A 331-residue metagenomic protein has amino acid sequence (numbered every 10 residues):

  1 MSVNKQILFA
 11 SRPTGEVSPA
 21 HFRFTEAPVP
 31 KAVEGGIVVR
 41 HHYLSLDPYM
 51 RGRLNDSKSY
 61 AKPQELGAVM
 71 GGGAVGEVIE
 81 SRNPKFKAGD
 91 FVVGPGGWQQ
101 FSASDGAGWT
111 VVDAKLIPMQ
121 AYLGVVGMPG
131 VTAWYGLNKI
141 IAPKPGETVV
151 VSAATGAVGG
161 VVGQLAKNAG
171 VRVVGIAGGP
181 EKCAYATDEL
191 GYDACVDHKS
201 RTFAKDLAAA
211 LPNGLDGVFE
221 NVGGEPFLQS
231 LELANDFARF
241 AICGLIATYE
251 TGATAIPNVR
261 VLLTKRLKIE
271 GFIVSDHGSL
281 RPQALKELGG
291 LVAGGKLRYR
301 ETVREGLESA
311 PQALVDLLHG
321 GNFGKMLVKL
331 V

Functional and structural regions predicted by a protein language model:
S2, G278-V331: C-terminal hydrophobic helical "lid"/dimerization subdomain of Rossmann-like NAD(P)H-dependent oxidoreductases
V29-L46, L54-W98: Glycine-rich beta-strand-centered segment in the early N-terminal region that forms part of a ligand/cofactor-binding
M70-E77, K85-A153, K296: NAD(P)H dinucleotide-binding glycine-rich loop of Rossmann-like/cofactor-binding domains, especially the beta1-alpha1
V93, V150, V196, D216-F219: N-terminal Rossmann-like NAD(P) cofactor-binding module of classical short-chain dehydrogenase/reductase
Q99-Q100, G178-D188, F203, A253-V259: Short, glycine/polar-rich helix-capping loops at beta-to-alpha or helix-loop-helix junctions that flank or form
L123-R201: Mid-domain Rossmann-like dinucleotide-binding core that forms the NAD(H)/NADP(H) cofactor-binding site
T202-N213: Short amphipathic alpha-helix with an adjacent loop that forms part of the alpha/beta core around
E225-L297, L330-V331: Glycine-rich phosphate-binding loop and adjacent beta-alpha segment of Rossmann(oid) nucleotide-cofactor-binding
